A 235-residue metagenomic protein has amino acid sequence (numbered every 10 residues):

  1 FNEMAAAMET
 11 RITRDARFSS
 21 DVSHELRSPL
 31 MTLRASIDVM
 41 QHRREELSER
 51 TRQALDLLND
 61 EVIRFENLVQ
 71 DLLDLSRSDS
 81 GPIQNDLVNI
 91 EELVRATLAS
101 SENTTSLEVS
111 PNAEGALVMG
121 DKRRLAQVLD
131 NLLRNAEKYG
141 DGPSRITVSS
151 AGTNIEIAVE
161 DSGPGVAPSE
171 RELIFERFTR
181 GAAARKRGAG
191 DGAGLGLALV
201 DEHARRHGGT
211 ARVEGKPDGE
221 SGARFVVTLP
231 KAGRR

Functional and structural regions predicted by a protein language model:
M8-L58: Membrane-proximal coiled-coil signaling linkers
L57-F65: Short alpha-helical segment of the dimerization/phosphotransfer core of two-component systems
D79-N85, L117-G120: Conserved micro-motifs of the catalytic ATP-binding
P143-T153: Short beta-strand/loop element within the Bergerat-fold HATPase_c
D161: Acidic ATP/Mg2+-coordinating residue in the GHKL
V166-T179: Short conserved segment of the HATPase_c
G208-K216: Glycine-rich ATP-binding loops of the HATPase_c
